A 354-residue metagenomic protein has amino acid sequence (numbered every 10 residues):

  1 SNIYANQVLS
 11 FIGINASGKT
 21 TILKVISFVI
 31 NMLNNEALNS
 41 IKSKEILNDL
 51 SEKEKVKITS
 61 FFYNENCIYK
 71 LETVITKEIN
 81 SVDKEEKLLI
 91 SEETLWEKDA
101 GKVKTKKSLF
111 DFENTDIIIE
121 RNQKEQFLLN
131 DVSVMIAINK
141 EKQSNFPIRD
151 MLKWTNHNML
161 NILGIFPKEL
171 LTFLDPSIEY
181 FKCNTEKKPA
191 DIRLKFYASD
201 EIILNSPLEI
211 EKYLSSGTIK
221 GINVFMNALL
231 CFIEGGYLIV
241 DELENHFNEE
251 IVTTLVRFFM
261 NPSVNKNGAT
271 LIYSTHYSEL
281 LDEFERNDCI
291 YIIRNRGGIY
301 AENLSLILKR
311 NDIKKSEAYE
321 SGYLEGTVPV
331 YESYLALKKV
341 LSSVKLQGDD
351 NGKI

Functional and structural regions predicted by a protein language model:
S1-S27: Pre-Walker A-like glycine/lysine-rich segment at the N-terminus of P-loop NTPase domains
Y4-N6, I233-E234, K266-G268: Short loop/turn elements that form and flank the Walker-type P-loop nucleotide-binding site in RecA-like NTPase cores
V25-I30, F225, V256-F259: Short amphipathic C-terminal alpha-helix that caps PH/PH-like domains
M32-L229, I233, G322-V330, S343-I354: Phosphate-coordinating catalytic segments in nucleotide- and nucleic-acid-processing enzymes
Y237-L238: Hydrophobic "anchor" residues on beta-strands that sit immediately upstream of conserved functional sites
D241-L243: Walker B catalytic acidic pair
N245-E249: Conserved D-loop-proximal element of ABC-family nucleotide-binding domains
T254-I354: C-terminal lobe/lid and adjacent interdomain/linker elements of RecA-like ASCE P-loop ATPase modules
